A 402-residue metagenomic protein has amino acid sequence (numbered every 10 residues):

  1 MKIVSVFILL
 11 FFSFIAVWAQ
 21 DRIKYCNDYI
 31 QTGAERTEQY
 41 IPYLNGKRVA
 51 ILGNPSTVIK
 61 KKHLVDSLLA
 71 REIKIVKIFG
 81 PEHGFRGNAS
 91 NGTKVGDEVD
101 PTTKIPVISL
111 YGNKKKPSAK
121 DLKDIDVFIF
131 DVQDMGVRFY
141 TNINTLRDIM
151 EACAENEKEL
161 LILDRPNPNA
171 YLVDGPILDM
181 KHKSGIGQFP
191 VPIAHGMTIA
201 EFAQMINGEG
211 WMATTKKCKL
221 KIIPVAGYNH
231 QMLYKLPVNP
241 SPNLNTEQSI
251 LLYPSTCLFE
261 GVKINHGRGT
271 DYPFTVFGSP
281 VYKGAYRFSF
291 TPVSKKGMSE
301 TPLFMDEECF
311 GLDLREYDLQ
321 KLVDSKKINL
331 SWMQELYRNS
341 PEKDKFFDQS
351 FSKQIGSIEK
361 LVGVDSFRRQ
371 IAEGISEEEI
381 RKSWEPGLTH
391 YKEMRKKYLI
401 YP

Functional and structural regions predicted by a protein language model:
M1-K24: Bacterial Sec-dependent N-terminal signal peptides
V76-E82, L163: Short internal beta-strands
G87-G92, L161-K183: Glycine-rich, charge-decorated loop segments at or immediately adjacent to ligand/cofactor-binding or catalytic sites
G96-I125: Glycine-rich oxoanion-binding loops at beta->alpha junctions
D134-L146: Glycine/threonine-rich flexible loop motifs
K183-T256: Conserved anion/nucleotide-ligand pocket segment
A226-F310: Glycine-rich, aromatic-lined ligand/substrate-binding cores of catalytic and carbohydrate-binding domains
G278-S383: Conserved functional hotspot residues or short segments at active or partner-binding sites across diverse domains
